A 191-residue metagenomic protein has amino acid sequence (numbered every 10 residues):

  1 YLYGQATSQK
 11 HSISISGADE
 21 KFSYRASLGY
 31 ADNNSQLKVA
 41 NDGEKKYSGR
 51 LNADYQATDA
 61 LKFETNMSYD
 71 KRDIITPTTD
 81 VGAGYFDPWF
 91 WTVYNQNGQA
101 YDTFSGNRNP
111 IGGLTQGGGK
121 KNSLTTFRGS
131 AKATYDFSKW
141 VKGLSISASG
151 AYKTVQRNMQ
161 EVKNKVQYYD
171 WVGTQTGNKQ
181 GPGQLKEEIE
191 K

Functional and structural regions predicted by a protein language model:
Y1-Q5, E188-K191: Short intrinsically disordered, low-complexity coil segments enriched in acidic
L2, A6-G29, N33-A40, K46-T126 (+3 more regions): Flexible loop and strand-edge segments within Gram-negative outer membrane beta-barrel domains
A26, T65, A131, I146-G150: Membrane-embedded beta-strand positions of outer-membrane beta-barrel proteins
A53, A57, S138-S145: A conserved hydrophobic secondary-structure block that centers on an alpha-helix together with its immediately flanking
R72, A151-Y152: Short edge-strand/loop segments of extracellular domains
T134: Aromatic-residue-lined binding/catalytic grooves and analogous aromatic/hydrophobic interfacial grooves in multimeric
K163-V166: Short Gly/aromatic-enriched secondary-structure transition segments
K179-K191: Short, intrinsically disordered, charge-balanced linker/junction segments flanking boundaries in proteins
